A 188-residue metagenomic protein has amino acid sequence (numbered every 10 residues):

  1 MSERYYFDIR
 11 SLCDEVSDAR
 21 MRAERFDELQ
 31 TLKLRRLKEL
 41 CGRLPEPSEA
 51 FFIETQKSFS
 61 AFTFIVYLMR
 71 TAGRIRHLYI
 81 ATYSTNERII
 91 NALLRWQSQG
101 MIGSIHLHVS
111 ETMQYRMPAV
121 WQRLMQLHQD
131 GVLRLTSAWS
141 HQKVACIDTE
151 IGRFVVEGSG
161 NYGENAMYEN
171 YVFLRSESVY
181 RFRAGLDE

Functional and structural regions predicted by a protein language model:
M1-I75, S98-Q99, D148, R153 (+2 more regions): N-terminal localization/anchoring segments of enzymes in phospholipid and broader phosphate metabolism
K38-C41, S60, A81, I89 (+3 more regions): Aromatic-residue detector
F52-S58, T82-T85, L133-R134: Short, flexible loop segments at the rims of nucleotide/cofactor-binding pockets, characterized by
E54-T55, H108-S110, L135-A138: Conserved beta-strand termini and adjacent loop/short-helix elements that scaffold enzyme active sites in alpha/beta
A61-H128: Primarily the HKD phosphodiesterase
L78, V132-G185: HKD (HxKxxxxD) catalytic microenvironment of the phospholipase D
